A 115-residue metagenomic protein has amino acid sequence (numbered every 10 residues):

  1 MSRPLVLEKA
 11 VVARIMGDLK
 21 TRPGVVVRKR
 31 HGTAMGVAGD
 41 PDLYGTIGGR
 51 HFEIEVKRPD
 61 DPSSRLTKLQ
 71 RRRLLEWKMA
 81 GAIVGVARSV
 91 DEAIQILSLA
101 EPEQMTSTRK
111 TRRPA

Functional and structural regions predicted by a protein language model:
M1-A115: Catalytic phosphate/metal-binding cores of nucleic-acid and nucleotide-processing enzymes, i.e., regions that mediate
